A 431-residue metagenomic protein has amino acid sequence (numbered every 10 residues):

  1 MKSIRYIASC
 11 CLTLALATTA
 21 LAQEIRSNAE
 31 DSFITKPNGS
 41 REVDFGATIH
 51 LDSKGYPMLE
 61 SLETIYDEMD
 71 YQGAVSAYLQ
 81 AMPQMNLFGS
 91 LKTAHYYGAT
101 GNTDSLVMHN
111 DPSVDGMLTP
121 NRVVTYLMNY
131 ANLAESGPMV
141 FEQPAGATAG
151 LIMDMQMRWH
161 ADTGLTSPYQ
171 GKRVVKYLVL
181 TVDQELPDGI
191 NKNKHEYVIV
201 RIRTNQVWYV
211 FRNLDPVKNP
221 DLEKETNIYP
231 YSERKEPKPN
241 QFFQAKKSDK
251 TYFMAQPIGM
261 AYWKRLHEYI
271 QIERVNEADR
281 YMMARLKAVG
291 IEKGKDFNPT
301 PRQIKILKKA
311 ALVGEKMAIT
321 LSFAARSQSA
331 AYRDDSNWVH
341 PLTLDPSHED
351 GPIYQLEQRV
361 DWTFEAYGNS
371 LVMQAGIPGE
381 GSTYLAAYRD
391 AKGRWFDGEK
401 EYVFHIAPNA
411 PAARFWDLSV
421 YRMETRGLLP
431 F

Functional and structural regions predicted by a protein language model:
M1, A17-Q23, Y209: Generic low-polarity alpha-helical segments
M1-C10: Bacterial N-terminal signal peptides that target proteins for export
S9-T19: Bacterial N-terminal signal peptides
Q23-F431: A compositional/structural signature for long, glycine/proline-rich flexible linkers and loops on extracytoplasmic
